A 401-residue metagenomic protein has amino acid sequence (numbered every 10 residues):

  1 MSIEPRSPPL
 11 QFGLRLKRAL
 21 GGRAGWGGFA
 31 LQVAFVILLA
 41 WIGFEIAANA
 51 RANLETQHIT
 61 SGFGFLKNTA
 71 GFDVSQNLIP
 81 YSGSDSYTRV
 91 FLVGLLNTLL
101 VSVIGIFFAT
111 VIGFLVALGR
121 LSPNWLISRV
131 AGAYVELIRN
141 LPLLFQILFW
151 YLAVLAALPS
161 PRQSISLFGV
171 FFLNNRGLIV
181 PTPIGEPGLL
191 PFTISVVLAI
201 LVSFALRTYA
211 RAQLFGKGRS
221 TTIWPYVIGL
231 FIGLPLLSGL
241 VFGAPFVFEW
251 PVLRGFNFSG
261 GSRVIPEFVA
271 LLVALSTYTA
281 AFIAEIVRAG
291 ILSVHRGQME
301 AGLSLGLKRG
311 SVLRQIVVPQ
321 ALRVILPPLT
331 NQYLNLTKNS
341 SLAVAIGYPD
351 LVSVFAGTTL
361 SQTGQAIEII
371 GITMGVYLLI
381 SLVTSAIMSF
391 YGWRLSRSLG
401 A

Functional and structural regions predicted by a protein language model:
S2-A401: Transmembrane alpha-helices and adjacent helix-loop boundaries
